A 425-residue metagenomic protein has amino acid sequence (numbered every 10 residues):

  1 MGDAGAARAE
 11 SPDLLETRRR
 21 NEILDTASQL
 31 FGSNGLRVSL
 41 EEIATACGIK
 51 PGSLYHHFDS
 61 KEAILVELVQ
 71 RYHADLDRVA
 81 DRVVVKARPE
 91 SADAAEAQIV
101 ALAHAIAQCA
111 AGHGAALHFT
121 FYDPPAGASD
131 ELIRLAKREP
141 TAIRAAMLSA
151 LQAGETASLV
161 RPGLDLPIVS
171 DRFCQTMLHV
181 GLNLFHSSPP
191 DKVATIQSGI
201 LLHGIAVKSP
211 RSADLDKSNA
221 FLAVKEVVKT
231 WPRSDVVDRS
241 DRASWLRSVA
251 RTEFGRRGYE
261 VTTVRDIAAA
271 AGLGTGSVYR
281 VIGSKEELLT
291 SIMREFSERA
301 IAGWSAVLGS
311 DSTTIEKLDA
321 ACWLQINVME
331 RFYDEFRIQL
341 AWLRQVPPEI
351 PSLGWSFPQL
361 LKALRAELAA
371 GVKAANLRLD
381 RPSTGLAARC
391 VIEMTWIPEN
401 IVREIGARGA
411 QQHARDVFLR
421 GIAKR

Functional and structural regions predicted by a protein language model:
M1-E10, Q108, A145, S149-A157 (+6 more regions): C-terminal peripheral helix-coil segments that are non-catalytic and often amphipathic
E22, T26, L30-E67, R71 (+4 more regions): Helix-turn-helix
L36-R37, V160, L377-R378: Conserved hydrophobic residue
E67, D81-A116, L166, A306-R331: Hydrophobic alpha-helical connector segments
Q70-D77, R294-I301: Short, basic, alpha-helical segments at the C-terminal edge of helix-turn-helix-like DNA-binding modules
A107-R134, L148, M329-P351, E399-N400: Amphipathic alpha-helical segments used for helix-helix packing
S129-A157, L166-S170, C174, L178 (+2 more regions): Amphipathic alpha-helical packing segments from all-alpha helical-bundle domains
N327-K424: C-terminal structured domain segments across diverse proteins
